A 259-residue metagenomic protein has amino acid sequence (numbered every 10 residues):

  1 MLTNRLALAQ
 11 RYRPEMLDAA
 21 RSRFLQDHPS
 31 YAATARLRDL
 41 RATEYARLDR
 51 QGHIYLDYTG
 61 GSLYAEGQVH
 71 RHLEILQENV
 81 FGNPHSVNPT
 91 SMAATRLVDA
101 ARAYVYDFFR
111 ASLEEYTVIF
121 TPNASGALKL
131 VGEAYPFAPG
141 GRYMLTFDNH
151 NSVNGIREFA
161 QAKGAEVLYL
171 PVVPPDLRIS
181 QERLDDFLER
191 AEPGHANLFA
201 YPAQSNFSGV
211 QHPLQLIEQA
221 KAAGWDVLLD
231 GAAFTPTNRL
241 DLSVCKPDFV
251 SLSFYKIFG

Functional and structural regions predicted by a protein language model:
M1-G259: Pyridoxal 5′-phosphate
